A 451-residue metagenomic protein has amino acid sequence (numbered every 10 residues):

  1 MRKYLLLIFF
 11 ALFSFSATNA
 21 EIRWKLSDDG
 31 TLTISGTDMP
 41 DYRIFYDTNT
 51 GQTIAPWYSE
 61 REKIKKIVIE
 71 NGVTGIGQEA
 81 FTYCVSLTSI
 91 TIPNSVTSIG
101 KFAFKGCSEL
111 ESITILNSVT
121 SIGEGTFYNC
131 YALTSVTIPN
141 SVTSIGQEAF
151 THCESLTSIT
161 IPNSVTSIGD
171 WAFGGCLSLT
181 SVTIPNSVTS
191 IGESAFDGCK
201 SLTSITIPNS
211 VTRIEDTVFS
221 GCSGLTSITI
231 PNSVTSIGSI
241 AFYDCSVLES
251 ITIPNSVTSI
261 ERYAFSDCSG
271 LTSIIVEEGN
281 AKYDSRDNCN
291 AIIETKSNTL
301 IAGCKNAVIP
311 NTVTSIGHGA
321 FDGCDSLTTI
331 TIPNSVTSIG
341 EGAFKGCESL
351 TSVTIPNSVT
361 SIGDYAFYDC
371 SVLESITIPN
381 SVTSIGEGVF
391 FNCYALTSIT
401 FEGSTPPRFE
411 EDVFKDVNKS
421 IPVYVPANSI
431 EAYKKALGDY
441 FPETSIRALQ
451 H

Functional and structural regions predicted by a protein language model:
Y4-F13: Sec-dependent N-terminal signal peptides
F13, I44-F45, V413: Short, aromatic- and cysteine-enriched interfacial helices/patches that mediate contacts at lipid membranes
F15-A20: Sec/Tat signal peptide C-region and signal peptidase I cleavage site
E21-V85, F102, W171, S220 (+3 more regions): Surface-exposed repetitive/solenoidal architectures
G30-T37, E62-G75, V85-S98, S108-S121 (+14 more regions): Structural signature of tandem-repeat unit edges
Q52-A55, A302, F409-D412: A generic local structural motif
W57, G77-T82, G100-K105, G123-Y128 (+11 more regions): Consensus positions within tandem repeat domains that build extended binding/scaffold surfaces
